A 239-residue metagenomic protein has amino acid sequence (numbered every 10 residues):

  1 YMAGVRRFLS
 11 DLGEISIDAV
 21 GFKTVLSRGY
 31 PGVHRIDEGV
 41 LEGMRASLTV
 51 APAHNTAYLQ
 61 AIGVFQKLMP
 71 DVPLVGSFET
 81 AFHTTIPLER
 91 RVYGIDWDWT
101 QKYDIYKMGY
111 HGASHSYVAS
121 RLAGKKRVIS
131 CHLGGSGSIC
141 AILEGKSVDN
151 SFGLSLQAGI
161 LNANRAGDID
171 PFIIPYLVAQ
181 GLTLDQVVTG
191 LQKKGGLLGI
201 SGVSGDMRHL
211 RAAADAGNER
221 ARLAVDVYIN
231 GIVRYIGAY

Functional and structural regions predicted by a protein language model:
Y1-D18, A61: Conserved active-site "lid/cap" helical segment
L12-N55, V72-V75, A81-V92: Short beta-strand-loop/turn "lid" adjacent to the catalytic site in phosphate-handling enzymes
G43-A61, F65, K102-G109, S114-S116: A gly/proline- and charged-residue-enriched helix-loop-helix capping module
Y58-A61, L68-D71, S138, V148 (+1 more regions): Non-transmembrane, aqueous-exposed alpha-helical and coiled segments at domain scale
F82-A179: Glycine-rich phosphate-binding loop of actin/hexokinase-like ATP-binding domains
D170-I173, L177-V203, M207-L210: Oxyanion-binding "anion nests"
T189, G196-I200, M207-Y239: Adenine-nucleotide phosphate-binding core of ATP-dependent small-molecule kinases
